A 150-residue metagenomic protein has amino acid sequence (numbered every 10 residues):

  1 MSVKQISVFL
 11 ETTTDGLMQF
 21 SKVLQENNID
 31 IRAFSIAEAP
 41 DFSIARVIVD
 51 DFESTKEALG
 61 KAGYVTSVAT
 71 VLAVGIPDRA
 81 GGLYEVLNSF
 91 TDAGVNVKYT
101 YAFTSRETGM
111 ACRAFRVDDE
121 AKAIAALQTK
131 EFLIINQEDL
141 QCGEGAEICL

Functional and structural regions predicted by a protein language model:
M1-L150: A conserved regulatory-domain signal marking ACT and ACT-like small-molecule sensing domains and adjacent regulatory
